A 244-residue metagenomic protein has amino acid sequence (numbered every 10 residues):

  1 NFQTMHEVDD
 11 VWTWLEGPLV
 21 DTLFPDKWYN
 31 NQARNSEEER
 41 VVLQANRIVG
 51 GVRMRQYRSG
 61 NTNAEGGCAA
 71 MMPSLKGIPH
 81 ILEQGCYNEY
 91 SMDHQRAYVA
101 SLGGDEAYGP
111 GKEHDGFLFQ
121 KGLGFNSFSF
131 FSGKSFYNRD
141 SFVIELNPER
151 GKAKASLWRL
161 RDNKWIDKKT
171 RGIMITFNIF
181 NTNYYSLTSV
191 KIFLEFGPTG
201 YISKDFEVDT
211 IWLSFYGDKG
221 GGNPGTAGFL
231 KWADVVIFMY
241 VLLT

Functional and structural regions predicted by a protein language model:
N1-T244: Non-transmembrane regulatory loops and terminal regions of cation channels
